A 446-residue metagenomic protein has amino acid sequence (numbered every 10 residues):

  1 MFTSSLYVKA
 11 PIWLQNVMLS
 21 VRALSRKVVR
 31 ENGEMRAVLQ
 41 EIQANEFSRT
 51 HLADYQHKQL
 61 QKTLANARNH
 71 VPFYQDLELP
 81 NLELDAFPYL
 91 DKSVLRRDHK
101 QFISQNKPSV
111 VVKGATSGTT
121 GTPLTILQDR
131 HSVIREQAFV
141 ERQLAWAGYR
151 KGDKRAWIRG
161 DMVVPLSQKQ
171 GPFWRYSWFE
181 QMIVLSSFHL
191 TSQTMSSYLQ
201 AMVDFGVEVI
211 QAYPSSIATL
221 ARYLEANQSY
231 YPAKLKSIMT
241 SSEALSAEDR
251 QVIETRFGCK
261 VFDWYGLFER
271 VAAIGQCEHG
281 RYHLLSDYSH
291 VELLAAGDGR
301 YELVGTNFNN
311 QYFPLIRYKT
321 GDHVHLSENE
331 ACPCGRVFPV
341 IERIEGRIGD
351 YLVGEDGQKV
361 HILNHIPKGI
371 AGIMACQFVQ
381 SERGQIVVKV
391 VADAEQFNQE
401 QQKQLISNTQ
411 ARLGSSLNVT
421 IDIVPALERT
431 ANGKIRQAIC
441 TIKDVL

Functional and structural regions predicted by a protein language model:
M1-A115, G121-K154, D161, D204-Q211 (+4 more regions): Nucleotide 5′-phosphate-binding alpha/beta core
K62, M162-L285: Conserved adenylate-forming
A138, S192-T194, D322: Active-site glycine-rich loop that binds ribose-phosphate moieties when present
A156-W157, V304: Short, well-ordered beta-strand segments
M182, V261, V291, C376 (+1 more regions): Generic structural signal for residues in well-ordered beta-strands
I210, G299, Y312, I316-S415: AMP-binding/adenylate-forming catalytic core of the ANL superfamily
L245-A331, I348: Conserved AMP-binding/adenylate-forming
L294-A295, V353, R429: Hydrophobic alpha-helical segments, especially N-terminal targeting/anchoring helices
